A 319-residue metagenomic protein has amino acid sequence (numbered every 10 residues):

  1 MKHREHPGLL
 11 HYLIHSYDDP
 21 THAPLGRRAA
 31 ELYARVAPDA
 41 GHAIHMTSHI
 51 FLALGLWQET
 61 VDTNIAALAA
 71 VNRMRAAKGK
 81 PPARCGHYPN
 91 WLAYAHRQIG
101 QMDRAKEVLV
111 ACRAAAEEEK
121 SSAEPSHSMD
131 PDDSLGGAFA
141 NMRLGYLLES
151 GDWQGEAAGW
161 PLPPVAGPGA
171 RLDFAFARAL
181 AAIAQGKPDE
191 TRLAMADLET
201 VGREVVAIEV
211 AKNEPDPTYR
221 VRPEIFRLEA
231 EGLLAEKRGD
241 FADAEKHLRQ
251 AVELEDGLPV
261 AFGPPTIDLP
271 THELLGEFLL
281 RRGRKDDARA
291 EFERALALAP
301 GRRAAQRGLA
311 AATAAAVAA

Functional and structural regions predicted by a protein language model:
M1-H3, E31-D39, A69-G79, R113-S122 (+6 more regions): Solenoid-like repeat scaffolds
P7, G41-I44, G79-G86, G137 (+5 more regions): Start-of-helix signal in alpha-solenoid helical-repeat scaffolds, especially tetratricopeptide repeats
S16-Y17, F51, H96, L147 (+4 more regions): Residue at a conserved register position within TPR or TPR-like alpha-solenoid repeats
H22-A23, W57, M102, W153 (+4 more regions): TPR-repeat structural position
